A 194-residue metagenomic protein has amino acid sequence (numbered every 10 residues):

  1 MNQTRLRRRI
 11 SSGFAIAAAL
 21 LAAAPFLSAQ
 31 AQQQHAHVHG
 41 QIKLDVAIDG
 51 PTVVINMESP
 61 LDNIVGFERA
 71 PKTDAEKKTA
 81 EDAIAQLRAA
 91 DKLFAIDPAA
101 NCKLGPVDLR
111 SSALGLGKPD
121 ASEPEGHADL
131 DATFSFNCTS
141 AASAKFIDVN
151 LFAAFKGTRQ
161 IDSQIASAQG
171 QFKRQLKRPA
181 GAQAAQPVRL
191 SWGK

Functional and structural regions predicted by a protein language model:
N2-A17: Bacterial N-terminal signal peptides that target proteins for export
N2-R5, S28-Q32: Basic/polar N-terminal segments that are highly enriched at the extreme N-terminus, encompassing both cleavable
S12-G13, A29, W192: Compositionally biased regions
A18-A19, K72: Short linear sequence elements within intrinsically disordered, low-complexity coil regions
L20-A29: C-terminal segment of classical bacterial N-terminal signal peptides
Q32-K194: N-terminal soluble domains immediately following signal/targeting peptides that reside in extracytoplasmic
